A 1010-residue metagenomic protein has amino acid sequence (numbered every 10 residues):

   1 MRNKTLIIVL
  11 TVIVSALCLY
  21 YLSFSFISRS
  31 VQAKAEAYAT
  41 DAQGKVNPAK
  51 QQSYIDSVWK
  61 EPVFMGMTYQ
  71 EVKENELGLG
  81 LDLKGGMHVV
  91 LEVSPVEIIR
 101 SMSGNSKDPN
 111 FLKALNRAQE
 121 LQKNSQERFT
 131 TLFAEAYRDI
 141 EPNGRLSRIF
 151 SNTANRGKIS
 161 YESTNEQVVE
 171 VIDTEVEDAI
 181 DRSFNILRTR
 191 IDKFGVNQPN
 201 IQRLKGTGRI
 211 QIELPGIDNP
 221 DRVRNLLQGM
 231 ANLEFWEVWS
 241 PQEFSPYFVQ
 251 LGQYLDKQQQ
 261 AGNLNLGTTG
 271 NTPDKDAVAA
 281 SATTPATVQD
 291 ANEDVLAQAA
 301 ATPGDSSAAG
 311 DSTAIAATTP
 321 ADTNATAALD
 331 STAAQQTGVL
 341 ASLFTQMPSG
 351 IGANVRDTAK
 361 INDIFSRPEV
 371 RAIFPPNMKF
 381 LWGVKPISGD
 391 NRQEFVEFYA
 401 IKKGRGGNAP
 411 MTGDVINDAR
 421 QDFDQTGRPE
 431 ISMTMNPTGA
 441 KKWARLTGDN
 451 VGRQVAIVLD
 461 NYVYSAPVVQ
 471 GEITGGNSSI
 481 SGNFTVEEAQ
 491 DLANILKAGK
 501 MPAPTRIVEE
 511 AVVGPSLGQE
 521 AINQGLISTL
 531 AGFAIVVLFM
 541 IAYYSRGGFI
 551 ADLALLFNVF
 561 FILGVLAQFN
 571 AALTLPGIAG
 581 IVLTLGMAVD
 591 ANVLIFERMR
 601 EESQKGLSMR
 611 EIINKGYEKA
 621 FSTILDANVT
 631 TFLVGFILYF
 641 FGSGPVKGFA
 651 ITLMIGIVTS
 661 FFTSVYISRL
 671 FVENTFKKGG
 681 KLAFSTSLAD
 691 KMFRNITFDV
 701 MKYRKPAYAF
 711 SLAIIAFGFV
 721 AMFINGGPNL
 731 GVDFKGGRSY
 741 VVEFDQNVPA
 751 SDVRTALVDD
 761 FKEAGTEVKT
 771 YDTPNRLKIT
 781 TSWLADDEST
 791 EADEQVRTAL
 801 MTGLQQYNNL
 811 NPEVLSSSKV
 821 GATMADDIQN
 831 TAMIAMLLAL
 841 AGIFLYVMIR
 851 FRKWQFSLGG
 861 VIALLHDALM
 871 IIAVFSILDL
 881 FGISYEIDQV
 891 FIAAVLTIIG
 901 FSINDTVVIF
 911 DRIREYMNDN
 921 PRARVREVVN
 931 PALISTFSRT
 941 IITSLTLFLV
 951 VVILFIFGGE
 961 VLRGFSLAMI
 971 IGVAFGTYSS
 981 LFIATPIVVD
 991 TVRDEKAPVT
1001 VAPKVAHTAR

Functional and structural regions predicted by a protein language model:
N3-K4, I431-S432, N436-V451, V455-A456 (+4 more regions): Interfacial segments of transmembrane alpha-helices in multi-pass membrane proteins
I8, F557, I562-V565, E601-S622 (+3 more regions): Hydrophobic alpha-helical transmembrane segments of membrane transport and translocation systems, primarily multi-pass
V12-S15, Y462, F549-N570, I581-A588 (+4 more regions): Small-residue-enriched core segments of transmembrane alpha-helices in multipass membrane transport and channel
S15-I55, Y69-L81, E92-M102, N695-Q746: Transmembrane helices with small-residue packing motifs
L22-V31, S53-F64, E71-D460, Y464-P467 (+3 more regions): Non-transmembrane, solvent-exposed regions of membrane trafficking/translocation machinery
L187, S516-V536, L555, M587 (+12 more regions): Pore- and gate-forming transmembrane helices of large, multi-pass membrane proteins
E213, G475-S479, E487-A531, Q795 (+1 more regions): Juxtamembrane "pre-transmembrane" interface segments
T584-Q604, I624, F661-Y666, L896-N920 (+2 more regions): Short helical (or helix-break) motifs at transmembrane helix termini and adjacent helical loops in multi-pass membrane
